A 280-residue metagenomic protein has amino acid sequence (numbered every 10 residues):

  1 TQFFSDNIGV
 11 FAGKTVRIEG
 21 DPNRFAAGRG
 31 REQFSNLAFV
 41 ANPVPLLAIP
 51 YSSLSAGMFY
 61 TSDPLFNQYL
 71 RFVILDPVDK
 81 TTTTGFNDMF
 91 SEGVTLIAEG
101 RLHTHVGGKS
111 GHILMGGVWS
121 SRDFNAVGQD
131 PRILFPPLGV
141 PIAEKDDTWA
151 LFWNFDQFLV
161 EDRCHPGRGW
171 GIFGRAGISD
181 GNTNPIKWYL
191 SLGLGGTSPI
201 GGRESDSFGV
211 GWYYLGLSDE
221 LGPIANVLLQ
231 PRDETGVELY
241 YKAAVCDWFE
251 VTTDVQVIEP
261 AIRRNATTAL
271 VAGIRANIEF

Functional and structural regions predicted by a protein language model:
T1, S5-A98, L229-Q230: Surface-exposed coil loops of outer-membrane beta-barrel proteins
Q2-F3, K14, Y60-S62, L102-T104 (+4 more regions): Residue-level signature of outer-membrane beta-barrel architecture
D6-N7, D63-Y69, H103-I113, V160-W170 (+2 more regions): Short loop/turn motifs that connect adjacent beta-strands in outer-membrane beta-barrel proteins
V10-V16, L70-D76, I113-W119, W170-I178 (+3 more regions): Transmembrane beta-barrel strands of outer-membrane/channel proteins
E19, A41, P77-F86, S120-A126 (+4 more regions): Sequence/structural signature of outer-membrane beta-barrel proteins
A56, A98-G100, W153, I172 (+4 more regions): Membrane-embedded beta-strands of outer-membrane beta-barrel proteins, especially the hydrophobic/small aromatic
P77-N154: Surface-exposed beta-loop-beta
T268-F280: Outer-membrane beta-barrel "beta-signal"
